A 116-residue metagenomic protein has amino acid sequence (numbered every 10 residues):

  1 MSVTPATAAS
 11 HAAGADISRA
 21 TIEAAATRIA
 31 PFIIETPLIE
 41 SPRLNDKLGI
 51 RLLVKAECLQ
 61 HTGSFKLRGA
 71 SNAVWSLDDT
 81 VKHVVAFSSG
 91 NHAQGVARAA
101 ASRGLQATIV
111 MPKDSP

Functional and structural regions predicted by a protein language model:
M1-P116: PLP-dependent amino-acid enzyme catalytic core
